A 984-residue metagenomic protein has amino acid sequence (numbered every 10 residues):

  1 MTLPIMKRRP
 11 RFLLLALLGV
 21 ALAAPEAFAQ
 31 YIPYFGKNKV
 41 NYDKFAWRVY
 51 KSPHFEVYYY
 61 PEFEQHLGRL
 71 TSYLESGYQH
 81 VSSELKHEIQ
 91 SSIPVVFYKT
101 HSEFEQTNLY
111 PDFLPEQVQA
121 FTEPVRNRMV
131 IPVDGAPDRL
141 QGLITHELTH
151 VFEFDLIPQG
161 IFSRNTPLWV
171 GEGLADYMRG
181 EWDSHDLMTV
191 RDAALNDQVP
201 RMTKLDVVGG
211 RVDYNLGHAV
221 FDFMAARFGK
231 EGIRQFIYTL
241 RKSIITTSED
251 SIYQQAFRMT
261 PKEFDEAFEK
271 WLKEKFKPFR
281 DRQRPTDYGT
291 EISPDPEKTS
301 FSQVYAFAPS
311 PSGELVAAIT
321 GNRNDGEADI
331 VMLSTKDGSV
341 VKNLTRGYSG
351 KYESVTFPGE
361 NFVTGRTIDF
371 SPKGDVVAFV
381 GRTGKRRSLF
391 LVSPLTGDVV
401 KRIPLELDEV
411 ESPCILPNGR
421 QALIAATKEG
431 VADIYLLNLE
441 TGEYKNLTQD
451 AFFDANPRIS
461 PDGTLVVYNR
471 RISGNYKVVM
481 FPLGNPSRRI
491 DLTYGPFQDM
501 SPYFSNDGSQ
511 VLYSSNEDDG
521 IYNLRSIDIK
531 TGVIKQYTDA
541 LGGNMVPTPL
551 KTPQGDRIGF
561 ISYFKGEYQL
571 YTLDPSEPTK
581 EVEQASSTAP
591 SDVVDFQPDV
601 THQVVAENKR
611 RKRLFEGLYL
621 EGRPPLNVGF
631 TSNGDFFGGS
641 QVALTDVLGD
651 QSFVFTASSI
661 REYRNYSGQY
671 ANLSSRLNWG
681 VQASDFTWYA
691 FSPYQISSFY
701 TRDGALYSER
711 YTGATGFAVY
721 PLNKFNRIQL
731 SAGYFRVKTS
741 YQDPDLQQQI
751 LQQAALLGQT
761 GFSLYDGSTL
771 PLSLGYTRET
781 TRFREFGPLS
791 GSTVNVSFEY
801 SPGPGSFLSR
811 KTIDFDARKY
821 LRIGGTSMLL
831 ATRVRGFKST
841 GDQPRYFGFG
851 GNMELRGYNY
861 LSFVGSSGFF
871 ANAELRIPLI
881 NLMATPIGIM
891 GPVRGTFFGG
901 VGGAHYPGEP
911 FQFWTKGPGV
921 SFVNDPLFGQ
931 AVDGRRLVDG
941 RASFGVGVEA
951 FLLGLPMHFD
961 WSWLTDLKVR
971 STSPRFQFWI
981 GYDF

Functional and structural regions predicted by a protein language model:
A29-P167, S184-D186, L205-D206, S248-E249: Juxtacatalytic substrate-recognition/specificity segment
Y34, N38-N41, W47-V49, D206-V208 (+1 more regions): Beta/coil-rich, acidic/histidine-enriched accessory regions frequently appended to metallopeptidases
H87-I89, T166, D186-F279: Amphipathic alpha-helical substructures
Q141-G142, N165-T166, T299-V316, G347-V380 (+5 more regions): Conserved beta-propeller blade repeats
T286, N322-Y348, K373-V376, V380-R402 (+7 more regions): Beta-propeller blade-edge and WD-like acidic-aromatic loop motif
L416, S460, T552, N633 (+9 more regions): Outer-membrane beta-barrel channels and translocator barrels
Y568-Q569, D574-R676, G680, G761-P788 (+5 more regions): Outer-membrane beta-barrel initiation region
A683-W688, Y694-I696, D703-Y707, A714-F717 (+3 more regions): C-terminal outer-membrane beta-barrel translocator/porin domains of Gram-negative envelope proteins and their
